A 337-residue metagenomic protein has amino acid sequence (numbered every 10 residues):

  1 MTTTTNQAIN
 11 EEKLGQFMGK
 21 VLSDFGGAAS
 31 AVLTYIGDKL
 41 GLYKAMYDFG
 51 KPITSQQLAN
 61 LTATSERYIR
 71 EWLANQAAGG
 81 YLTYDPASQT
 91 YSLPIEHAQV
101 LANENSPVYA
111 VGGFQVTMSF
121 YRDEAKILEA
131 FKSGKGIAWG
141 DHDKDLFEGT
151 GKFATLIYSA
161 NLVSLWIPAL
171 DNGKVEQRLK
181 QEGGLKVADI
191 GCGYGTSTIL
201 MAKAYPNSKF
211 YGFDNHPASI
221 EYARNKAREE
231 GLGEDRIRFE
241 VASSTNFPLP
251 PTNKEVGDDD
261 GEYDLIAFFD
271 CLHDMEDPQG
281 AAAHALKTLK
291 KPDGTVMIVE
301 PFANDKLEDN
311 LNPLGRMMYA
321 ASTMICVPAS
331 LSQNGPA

Functional and structural regions predicted by a protein language model:
M1-G15: Basic/polar N-terminal segments that are highly enriched at the extreme N-terminus, encompassing both cleavable
E12, K20-A45, L61, R70-G184: Conserved Class I S-adenosyl-L-methionine-dependent methyltransferase catalytic core
M46-G50, A202: Short helix-to-turn junction characteristic of helix-turn-helix DNA-binding domains, especially the helix
K51-N60: Short acidic, hydrophobic short linear motifs in intrinsically disordered regions
A110-V111, F120-H284, T288, P292: Conserved adenosyl
V299-A337: C-terminal alpha-helical "lid/dimerization" subdomain adjacent to the S-adenosyl-L-methionine
